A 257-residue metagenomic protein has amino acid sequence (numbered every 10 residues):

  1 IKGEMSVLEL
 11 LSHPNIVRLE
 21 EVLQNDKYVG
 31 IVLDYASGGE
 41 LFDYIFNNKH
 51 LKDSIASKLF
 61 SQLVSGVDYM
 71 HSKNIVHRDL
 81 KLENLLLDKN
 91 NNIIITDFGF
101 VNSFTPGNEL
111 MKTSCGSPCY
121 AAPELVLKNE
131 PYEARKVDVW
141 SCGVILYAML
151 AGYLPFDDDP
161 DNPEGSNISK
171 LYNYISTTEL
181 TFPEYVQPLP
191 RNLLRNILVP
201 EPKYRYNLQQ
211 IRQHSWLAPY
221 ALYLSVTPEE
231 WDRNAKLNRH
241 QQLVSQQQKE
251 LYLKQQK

Functional and structural regions predicted by a protein language model:
V22: Activation-segment/catalytic-loop signature of the eukaryotic protein kinase fold
D26-E40, Y44: Conserved short submotifs of the Hanks-type protein kinase catalytic core that shape the nucleotide-binding pocket
L59-F60: Activation segment signature within eukaryotic-like protein kinase domains
L63-I75: Protein kinase catalytic-loop region centered on the HRD/HxD motif
F100-N102: Activation segment
K203-S245: Regulatory extensions flanking the kinase catalytic core
